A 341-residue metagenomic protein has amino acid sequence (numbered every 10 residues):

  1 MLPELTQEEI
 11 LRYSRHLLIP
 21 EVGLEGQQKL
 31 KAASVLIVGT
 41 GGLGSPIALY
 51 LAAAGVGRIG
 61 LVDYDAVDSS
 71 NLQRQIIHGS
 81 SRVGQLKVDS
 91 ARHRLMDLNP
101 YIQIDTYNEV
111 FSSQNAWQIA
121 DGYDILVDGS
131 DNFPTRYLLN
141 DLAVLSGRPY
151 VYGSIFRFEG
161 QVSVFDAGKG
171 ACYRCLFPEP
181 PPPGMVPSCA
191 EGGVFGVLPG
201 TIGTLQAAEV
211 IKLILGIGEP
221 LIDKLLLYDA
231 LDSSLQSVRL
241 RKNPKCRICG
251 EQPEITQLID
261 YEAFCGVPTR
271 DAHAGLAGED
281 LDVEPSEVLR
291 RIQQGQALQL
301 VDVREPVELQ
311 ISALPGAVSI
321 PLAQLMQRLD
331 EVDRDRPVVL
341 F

Functional and structural regions predicted by a protein language model:
M1-L36, S70, L258-D260, F264-L276: N-terminal charged helix/coil linker that caps or initiates catalytic domains
L2, N99-S112, W117-Q118, G122-I202 (+4 more regions): E1/E1-like adenylate-forming module used to activate ubiquitin-like modifiers and sulfur-carrier proteins
L2-E4, R58-N99: Glycine-rich phosphate-binding loop and adjoining beta1-alpha1-beta2 segment of Rossmann-like nucleotide-binding folds
G26, Q114-A116, E287-V288, Q324-R328: Short acidic active-site motifs
L30, I119-D124, V332-D333: A short, aliphatic-rich alpha-helical micro-motif
V38, L51, M326-F341: Catalytic cysteine-centered active loop of the rhodanese-like fold, especially the PTP/DSP P-loop
L43-G44: Hydrophobic/small residue at the entry helix of a nucleotide-binding pocket
D232-S312: Flexible, polar/low-complexity N-terminal or interdomain linker segments that lie immediately upstream of folded
